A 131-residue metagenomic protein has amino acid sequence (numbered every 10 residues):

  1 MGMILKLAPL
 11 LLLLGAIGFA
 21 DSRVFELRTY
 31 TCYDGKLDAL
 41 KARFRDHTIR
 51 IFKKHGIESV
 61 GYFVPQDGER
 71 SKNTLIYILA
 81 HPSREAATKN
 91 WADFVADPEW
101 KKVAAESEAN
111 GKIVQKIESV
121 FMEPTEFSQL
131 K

Functional and structural regions predicted by a protein language model:
M1-P9: Bacterial N-terminal signal peptides that target proteins for export
G18-S22: Boundary at the C-terminal end of the N-terminal hydrophobic targeting segment
V24-T29, L40, T74-H81, S119: Short, structured motif recognition centered on aromatic/hydrophobic residues
A42-V60, A80-F121: An amphipathic, aromatic/His-enriched active-site/gating alpha helix that lines ligand/cofactor pockets
P65-S71, A109-K112: A short beta-turn/loop motif at secondary-structure boundaries
E123-L130: Short, low-complexity, Pro/Ser/Thr/Gly-rich segments in the mature regions of secreted, periplasmic
